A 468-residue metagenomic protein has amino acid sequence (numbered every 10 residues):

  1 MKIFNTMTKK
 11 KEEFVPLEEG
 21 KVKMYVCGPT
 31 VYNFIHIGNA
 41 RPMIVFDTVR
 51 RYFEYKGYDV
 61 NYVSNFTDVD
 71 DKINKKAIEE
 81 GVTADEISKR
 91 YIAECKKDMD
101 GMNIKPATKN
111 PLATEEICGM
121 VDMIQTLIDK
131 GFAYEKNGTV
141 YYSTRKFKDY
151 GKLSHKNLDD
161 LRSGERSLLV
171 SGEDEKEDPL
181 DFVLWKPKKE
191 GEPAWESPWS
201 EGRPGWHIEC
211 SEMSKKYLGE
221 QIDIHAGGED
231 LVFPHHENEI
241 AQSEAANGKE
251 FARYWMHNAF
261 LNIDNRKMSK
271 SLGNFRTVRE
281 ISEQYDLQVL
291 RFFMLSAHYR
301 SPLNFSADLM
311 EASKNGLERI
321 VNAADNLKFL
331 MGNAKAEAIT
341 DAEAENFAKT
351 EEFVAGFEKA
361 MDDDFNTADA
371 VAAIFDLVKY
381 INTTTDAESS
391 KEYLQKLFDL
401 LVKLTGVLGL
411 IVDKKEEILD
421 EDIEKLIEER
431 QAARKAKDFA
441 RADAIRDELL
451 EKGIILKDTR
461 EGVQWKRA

Functional and structural regions predicted by a protein language model:
M1-Y32, D47, C118-K328: Alpha-helical recognition segments enriched in aromatics with Gly/Pro capping that present substrate-recognition
T8-E13, L17-K105, E461-W465: N-terminal, positively charged nucleic-acid-binding surface of large information/translation enzymes
R41, E115, G205-E209, F365 (+1 more regions): Aromatic- and histidine-enriched alpha-helix N-cap/loop-to-helix transition segments that scaffold the rims
E54, D100, I128-D129, M256 (+1 more regions): Alpha-helix C-terminal capping/helix-coil junction sites
Y58, F132, I454: Short phosphate-binding/catalytic loops that engage adenosine nucleotides
F66-D70, I92-C95, K105-M120, N137-F147: Short, glycine/charge-rich beta-strand/loop segments that flank catalytic centers and engage negatively charged groups
K267-M268, N274-A468: Structural preference for alpha-helix termini/caps and helix-kink/transition segments
